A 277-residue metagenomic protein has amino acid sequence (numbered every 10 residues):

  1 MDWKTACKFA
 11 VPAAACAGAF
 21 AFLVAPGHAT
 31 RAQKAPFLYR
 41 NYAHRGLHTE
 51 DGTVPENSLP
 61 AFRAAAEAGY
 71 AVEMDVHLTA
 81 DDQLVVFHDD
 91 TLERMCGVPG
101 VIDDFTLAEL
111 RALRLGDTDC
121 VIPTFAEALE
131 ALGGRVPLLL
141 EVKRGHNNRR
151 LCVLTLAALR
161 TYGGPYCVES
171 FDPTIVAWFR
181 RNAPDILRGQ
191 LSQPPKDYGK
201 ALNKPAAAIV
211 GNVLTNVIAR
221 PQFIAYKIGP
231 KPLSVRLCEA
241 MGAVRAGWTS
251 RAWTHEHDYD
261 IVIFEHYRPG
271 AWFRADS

Functional and structural regions predicted by a protein language model:
D2-S277: Phosphate-group recognition and catalysis centered on beta-loop-alpha active-site segments
